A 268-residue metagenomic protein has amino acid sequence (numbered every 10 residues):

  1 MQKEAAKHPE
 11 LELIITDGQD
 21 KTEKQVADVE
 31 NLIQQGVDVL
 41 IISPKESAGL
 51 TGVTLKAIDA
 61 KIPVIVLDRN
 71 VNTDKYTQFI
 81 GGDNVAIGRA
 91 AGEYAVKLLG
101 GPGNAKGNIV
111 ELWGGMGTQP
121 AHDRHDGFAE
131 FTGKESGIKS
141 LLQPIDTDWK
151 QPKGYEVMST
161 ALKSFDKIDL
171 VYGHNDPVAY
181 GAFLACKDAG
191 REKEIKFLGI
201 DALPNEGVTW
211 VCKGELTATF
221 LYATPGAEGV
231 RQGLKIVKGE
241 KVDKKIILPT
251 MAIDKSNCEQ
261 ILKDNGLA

Functional and structural regions predicted by a protein language model:
M1-A268: A residue-level marker of the well-folded mature domains of exported/periplasmic proteins
